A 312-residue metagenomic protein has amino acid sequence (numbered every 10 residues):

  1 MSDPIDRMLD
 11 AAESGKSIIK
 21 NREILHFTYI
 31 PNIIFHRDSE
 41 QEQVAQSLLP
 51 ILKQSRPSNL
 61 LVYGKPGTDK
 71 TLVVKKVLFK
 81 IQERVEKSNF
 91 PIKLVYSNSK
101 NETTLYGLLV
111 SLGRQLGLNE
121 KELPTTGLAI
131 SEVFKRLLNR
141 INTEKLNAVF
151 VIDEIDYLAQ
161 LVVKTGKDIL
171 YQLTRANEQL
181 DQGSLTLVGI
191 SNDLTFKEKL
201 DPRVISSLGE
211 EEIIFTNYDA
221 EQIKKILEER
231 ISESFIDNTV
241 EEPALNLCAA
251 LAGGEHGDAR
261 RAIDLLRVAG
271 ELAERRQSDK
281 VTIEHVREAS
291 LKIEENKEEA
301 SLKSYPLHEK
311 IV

Functional and structural regions predicted by a protein language model:
M1-P57, K80: A short, basic N-terminal segment
P4-D6, A12-S17, H26, P57 (+7 more regions): Mid-core helix/loop region of P-loop NTP-binding domains shared across ATPases and GTPases
V44, C248, H308-V312: Short alpha-helical "packing" element that flanks the helix-turn-helix/winged-helix DNA-binding module
S55-L78: Walker A/P-loop nucleotide-binding motif
N59-L61, R84-K100: Conserved catalytic segments around the Walker B and adjacent sensor/switch elements of P-loop NTPase domains
L272-K297: Conserved C-terminal helix/linker of AAA+ ATPases
I293-V312: C-terminal engagement/docking regions of AAA+ P-loop ATPases
